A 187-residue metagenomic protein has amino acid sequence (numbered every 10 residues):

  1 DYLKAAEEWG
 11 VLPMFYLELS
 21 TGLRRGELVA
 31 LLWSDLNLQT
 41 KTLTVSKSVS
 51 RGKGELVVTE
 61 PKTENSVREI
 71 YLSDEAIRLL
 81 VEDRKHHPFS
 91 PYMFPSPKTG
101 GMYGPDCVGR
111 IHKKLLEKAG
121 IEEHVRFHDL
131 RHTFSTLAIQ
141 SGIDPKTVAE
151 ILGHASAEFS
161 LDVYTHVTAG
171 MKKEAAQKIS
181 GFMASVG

Functional and structural regions predicted by a protein language model:
D1-L32, L38-Q39, S50, N65-V67 (+3 more regions): Basic, Lys/Arg- and aromatic-enriched nucleic-acid-binding interface segment
Y2-A5, L115, I151, V167 (+1 more regions): Amphipathic alpha-helical segments that mediate coupling or scaffolding at interfaces
A5-E8, V57-V67, P95-G104, I121-D129 (+1 more regions): Short, contiguous acidic/charged loop-to-helix segments that flank catalytic cores in large enzymes
E7, T40, S48-G52, S73-E122: Active-site/catalytic core of tyrosine-dependent DNA strand-transfer enzymes
Y16, S20-E27, C107-K114, K118 (+1 more regions): C-terminal catalytic core of tyrosine-transesterase DNA break-rejoin enzymes
D35-T42, E122, I143-T165, K173: Short, polar N-cap/turn motifs at the start of nucleic acid-interacting alpha helices
T40, K53-R78, E82, K98 (+3 more regions): C-terminal secondary-structure termini that scaffold catalytic or DNA-interacting sites
V45: Metal-dependent catalytic core segments for phosphate chemistry
